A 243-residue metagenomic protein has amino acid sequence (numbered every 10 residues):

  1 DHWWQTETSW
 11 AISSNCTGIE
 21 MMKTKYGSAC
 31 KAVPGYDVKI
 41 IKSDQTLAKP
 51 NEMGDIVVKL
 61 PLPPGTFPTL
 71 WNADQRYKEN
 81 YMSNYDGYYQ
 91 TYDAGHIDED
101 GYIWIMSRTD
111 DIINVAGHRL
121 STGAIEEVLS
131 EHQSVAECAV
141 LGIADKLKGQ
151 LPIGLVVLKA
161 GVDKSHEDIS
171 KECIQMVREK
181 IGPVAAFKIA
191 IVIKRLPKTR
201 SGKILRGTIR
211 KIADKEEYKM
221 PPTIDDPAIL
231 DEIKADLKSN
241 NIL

Functional and structural regions predicted by a protein language model:
D1-E7, C30, L141, I191: Beta-strand->loop->alpha-helix junctions that form or flank phosphate-binding loops in nucleotide-handling enzymes
D1-T24, D37, D44-T46: Gly/Ser/Thr-rich phosphate-binding loop
M21-S28, N80-Y81: Short, P/G- and charge-enriched loop/turn segments at secondary-structure junctions
K31-G35, T46-Y81, L120, E217-Y218: Conserved ATP/PPi-binding loop(s) of AMP-dependent carboxylate-activating enzymes
V33-G35, V135, F187: Core-facing hydrophobic residues within beta-strands of well-ordered domains
K42-S43, N51, I97-D98, K146 (+1 more regions): Short, acidic, Ser/Thr-enriched surface-loop or helix-capping motifs
V58, L62-P63, E79, G87 (+4 more regions): AMP-binding/adenylate-forming catalytic core of the ANL superfamily
L147, E179-I204, E216-N241: AMP-binding/adenylate-forming catalytic domain of the ANL superfamily
